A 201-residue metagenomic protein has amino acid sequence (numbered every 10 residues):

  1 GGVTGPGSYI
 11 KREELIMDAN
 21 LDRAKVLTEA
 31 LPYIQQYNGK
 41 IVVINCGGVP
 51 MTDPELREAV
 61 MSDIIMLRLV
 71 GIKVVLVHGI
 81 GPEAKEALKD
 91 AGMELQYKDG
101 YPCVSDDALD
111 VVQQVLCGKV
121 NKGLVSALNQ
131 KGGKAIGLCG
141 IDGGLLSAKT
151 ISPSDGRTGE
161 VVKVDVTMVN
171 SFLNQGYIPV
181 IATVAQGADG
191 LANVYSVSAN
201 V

Functional and structural regions predicted by a protein language model:
G1, S8-V201: Nucleotide/pyrophosphate-binding catalytic subdomain
